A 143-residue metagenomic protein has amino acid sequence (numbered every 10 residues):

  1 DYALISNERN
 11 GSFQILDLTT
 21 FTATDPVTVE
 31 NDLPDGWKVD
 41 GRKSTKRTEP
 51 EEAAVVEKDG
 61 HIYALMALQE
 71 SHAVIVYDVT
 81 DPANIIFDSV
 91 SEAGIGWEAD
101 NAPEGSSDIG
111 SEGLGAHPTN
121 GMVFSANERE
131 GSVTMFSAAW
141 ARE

Functional and structural regions predicted by a protein language model:
D1, L33-V55, A102-G121: Signature of short aromatic-glycine-proline-rich micro-motifs recurring in repeat-based ectodomains
D1-A3, E8-T19, T24, V56: Hard-cation-handling environments
E8-R9, A67-Q69, E128-R129: Short loop/turn segments immediately following the C-termini of beta-strands
G11-F13, H72-V74, G131-V133: Structural signal for beta-propeller blades
L16-V27, V76-D88, F136-E143: Short loop/turn segments immediately following beta-strands, especially the blade-tip and inter-blade linker loops
I75-P118: Extended hydrophobic/aromatic segments used for targeting, binding, or gating
G110-E143: Blade-level signature of beta-propeller repeat domains, shared across WD40, Kelch, NHL, RCC1 and BNR/Asp-box propellers
